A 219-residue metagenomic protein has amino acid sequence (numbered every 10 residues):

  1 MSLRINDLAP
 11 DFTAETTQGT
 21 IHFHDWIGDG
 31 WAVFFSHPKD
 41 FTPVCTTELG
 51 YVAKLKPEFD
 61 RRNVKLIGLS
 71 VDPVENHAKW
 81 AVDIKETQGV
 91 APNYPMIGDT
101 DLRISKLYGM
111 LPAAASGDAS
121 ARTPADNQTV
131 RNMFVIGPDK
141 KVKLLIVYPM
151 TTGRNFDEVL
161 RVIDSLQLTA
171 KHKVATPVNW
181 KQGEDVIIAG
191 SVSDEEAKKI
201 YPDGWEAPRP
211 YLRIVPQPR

Functional and structural regions predicted by a protein language model:
M1-R219: Chalcogenol-based redox active-site neighborhoods
